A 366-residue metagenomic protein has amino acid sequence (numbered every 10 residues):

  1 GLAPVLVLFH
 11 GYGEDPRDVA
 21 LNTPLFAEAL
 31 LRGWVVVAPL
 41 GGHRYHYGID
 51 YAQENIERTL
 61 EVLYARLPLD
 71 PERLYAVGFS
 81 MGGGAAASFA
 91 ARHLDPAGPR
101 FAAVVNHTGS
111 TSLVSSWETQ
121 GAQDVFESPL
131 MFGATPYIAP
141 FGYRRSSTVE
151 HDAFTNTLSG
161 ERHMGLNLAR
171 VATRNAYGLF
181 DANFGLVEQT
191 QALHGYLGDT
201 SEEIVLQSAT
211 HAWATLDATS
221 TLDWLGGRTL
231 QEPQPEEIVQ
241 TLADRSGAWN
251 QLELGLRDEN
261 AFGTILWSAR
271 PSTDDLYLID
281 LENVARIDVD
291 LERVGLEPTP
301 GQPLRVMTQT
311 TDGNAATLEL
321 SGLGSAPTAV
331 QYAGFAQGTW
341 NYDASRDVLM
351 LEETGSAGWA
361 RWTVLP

Functional and structural regions predicted by a protein language model:
L2-A3, L8-G48, V114: Short substrate-entry loop that stabilizes the transition state in hydrolases
G13, D18-L21, A102-G165: Mobile cap/lid helix-loop segments that gate and shape the active-site cleft of serine hydrolases
Y47-L67: Alpha/beta-hydrolase active-site loop
P68-S80: Alpha/beta-hydrolase fold nucleophile elbow
G83-P96: Short glycine-enriched nucleophile-adjacent loop and the immediately C-terminal alpha-helix near the catalytic center
L168-A169, R174-G178: Short beta-strand/loop motif that positions the catalytic acidic residue of the alpha/beta-hydrolase fold
A182-Q189: Conserved alpha/beta-hydrolase "acid-adjacent" motif
G198-S201, Q207-P366: Alpha/beta-hydrolase-fold serine-hydrolase catalytic core, especially in secreted/extracellular enzymes
